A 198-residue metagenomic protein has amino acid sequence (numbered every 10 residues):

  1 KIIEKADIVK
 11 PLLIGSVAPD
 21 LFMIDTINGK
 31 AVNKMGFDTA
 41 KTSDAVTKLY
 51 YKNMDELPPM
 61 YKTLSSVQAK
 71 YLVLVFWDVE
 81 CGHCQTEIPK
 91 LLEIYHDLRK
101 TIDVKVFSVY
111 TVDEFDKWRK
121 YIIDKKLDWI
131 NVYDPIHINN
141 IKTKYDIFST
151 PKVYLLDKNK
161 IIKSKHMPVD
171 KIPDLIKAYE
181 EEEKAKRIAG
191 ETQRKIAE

Functional and structural regions predicted by a protein language model:
K1-D20, T26-T47, T192-E198: N-terminal targeting signals for export/organelle localization
M23-I24, F76, L155: Hydrophobic beta-strand positions
K30-N33, L74, G82-E87, K100 (+4 more regions): Extended hydrophobic-aromatic, low-complexity segments
K34-L91, K105: Short active-site neighborhood of thiol/selenol oxidoreductases, capturing the structured segment around
D38-N53, D170, K177-E198: Sec-dependent signal peptide cleavage junction
A69-L72, T86-V109, I176-E182: Conserved helix-turn-beta segment immediately C-terminal to the redox Cys motif in thioredoxin-like folds
T101-K117, K126-I138: Thiol-based oxidoreductase modules, predominantly thioredoxin-like and allied folds used for disulfide exchange
L127, H137-Y179: Thiol/disulfide oxidoreductase modules built on the thioredoxin-like
